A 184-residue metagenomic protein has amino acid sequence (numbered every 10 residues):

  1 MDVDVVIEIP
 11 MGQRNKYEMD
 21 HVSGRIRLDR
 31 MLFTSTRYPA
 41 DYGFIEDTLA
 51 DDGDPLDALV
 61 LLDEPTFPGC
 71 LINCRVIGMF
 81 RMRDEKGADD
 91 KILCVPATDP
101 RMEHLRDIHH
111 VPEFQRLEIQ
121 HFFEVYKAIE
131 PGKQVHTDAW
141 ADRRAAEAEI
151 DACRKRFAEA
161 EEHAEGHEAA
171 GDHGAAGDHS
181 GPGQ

Functional and structural regions predicted by a protein language model:
M1-Q184: Hydrophobic N-terminal alpha-helices or hydrophobic patches in metabolic proteins across all domains of life
